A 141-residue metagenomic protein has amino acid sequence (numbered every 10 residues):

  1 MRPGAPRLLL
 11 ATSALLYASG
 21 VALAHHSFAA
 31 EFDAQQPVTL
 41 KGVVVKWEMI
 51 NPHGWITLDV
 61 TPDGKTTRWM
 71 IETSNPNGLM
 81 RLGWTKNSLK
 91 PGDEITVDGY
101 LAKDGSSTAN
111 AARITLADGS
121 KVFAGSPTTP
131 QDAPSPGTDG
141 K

Functional and structural regions predicted by a protein language model:
L9-V21: Bacterial N-terminal signal peptides
A24-V38: Short boundary/loop segments of OB/S1/cold-shock single-stranded nucleic-acid-binding domains
G42-V44, E94: Conserved hydrophobic positions within beta-strands
I50-V60: Short aromatic-glycine-enriched beta-strand elements
T73-R81: Short, structured beta-strand/loop micro-motifs enriched in basic residues and often containing a Trp
R81-V97: Short nucleic-acid-contacting surface segments enriched for D/E, G, S/T with interspersed K/R
A102-S126: OB-fold/S1-family single-stranded nucleic acid-binding modules
S120-K141: Extended, charge-rich, solvent-exposed interface segments
